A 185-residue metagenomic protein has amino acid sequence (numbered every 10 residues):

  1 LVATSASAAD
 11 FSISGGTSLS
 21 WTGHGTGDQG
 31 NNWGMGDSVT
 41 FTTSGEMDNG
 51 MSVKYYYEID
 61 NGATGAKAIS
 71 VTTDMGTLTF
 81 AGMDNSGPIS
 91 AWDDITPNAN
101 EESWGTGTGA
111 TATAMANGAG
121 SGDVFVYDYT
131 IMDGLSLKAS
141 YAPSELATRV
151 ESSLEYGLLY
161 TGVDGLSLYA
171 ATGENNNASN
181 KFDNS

Functional and structural regions predicted by a protein language model:
L1-S185: Outer-membrane beta-barrel proteins
